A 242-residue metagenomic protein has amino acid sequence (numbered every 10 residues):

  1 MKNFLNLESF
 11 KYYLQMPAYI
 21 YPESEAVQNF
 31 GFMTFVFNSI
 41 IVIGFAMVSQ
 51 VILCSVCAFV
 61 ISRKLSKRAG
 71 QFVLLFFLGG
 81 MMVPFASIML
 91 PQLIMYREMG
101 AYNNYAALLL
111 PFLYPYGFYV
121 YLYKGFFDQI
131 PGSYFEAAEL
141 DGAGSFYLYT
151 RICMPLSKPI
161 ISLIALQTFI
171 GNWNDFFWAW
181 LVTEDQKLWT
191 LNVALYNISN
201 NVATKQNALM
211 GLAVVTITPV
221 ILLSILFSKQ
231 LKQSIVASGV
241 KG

Functional and structural regions predicted by a protein language model:
M1-G242: A structural signal for multi-pass alpha-helical bundles of membrane permease subunits that mediate small-molecule
